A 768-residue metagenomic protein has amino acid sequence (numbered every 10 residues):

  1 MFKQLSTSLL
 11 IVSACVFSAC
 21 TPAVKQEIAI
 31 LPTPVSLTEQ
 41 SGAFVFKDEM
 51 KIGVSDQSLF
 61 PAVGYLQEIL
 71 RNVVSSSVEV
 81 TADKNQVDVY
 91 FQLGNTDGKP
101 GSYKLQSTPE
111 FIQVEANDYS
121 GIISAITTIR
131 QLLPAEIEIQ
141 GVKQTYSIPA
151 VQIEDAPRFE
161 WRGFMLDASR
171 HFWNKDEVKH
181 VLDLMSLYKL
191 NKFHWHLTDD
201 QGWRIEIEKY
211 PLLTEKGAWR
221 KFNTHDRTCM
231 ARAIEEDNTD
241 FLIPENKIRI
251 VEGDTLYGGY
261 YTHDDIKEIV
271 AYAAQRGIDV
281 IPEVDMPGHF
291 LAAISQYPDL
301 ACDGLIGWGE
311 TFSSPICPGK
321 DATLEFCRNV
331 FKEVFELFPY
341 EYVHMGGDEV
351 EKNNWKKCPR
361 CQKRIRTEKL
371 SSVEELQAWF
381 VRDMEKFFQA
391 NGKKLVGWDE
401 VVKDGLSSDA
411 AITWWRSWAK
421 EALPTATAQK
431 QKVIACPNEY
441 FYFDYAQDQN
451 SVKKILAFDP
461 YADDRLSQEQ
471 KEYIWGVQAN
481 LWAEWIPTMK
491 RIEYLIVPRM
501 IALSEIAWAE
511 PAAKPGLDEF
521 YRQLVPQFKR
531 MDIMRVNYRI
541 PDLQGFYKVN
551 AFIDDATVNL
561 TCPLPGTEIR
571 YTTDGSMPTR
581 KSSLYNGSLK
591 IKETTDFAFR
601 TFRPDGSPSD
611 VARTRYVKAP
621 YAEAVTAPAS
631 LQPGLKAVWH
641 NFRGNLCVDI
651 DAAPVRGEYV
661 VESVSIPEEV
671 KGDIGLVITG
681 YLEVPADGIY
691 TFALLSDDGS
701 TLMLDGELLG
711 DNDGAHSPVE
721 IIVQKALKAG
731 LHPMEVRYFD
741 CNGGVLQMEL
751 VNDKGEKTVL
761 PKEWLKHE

Functional and structural regions predicted by a protein language model:
M1-A29: Bacterial Sec-dependent N-terminal signal peptides
S8, P515-V638, R643-G680, I689 (+4 more regions): Short, compositionally stereotyped local motifs that mark structural "simplifiers"
T21-F159, R491, A507-R530: Contiguous, structured surface segment used for ligand recognition
G98-L324, V330-Y342, D383, F387 (+1 more regions): Feature activates predominantly on carbohydrate-active enzymes
D254, L709-E735, G744: Beta-strand-rich ligand-recognition modules
A293, P298-D299, G304-D409, R416-T425: Active-site neighborhood of glycoside hydrolase catalytic domains
L395-E400, G405-A410, R416-N559: Flexible, acidic glycine-rich loops studded with aromatic residues
T601, V736-Y738: Conserved structural position at the C-terminal beta-strand of extracellular beta-sandwich adhesion modules
